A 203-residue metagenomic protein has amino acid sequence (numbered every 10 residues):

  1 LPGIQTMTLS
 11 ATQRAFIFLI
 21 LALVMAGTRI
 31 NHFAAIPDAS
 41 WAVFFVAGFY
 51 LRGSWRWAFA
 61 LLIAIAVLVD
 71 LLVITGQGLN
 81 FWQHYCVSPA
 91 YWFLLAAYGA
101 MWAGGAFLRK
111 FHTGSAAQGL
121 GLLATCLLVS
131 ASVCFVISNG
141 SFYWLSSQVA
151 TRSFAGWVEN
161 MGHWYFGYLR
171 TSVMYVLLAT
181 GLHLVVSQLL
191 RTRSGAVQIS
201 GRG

Functional and structural regions predicted by a protein language model:
L1-T6: Short, Lys/Arg-enriched N-terminal segments with co-localized hydrophobic residues within the first ~10-30 amino acids
M7-L51, W55-A60: Hydrophobic transmembrane alpha-helices
A15-I20, R56-A60, Y91-A96, L120-L128 (+1 more regions): Hydrophobic alpha-helical transmembrane segments
M25, A66, D70, W102 (+1 more regions): Alpha-helical transmembrane segments of multi-pass membrane proteins
G27-T28, V46-S54, A100-T113, G181-L190: Structural signal for the C-terminal ends of transmembrane alpha-helices and the immediately following loop
R29-P37, A64-M101: Interfacial aromatic-anchored transmembrane helix boundaries in multi-pass membrane proteins
S40-F44, F93-M101, Y175-A179: Hydrophobic core segments of transmembrane alpha-helices in multi-pass, intramembrane catalytic enzymes
F107-G195, I199-G201: Membrane-embedded alpha-helical hairpins and interfacial helices in multi-pass inner-membrane proteins
